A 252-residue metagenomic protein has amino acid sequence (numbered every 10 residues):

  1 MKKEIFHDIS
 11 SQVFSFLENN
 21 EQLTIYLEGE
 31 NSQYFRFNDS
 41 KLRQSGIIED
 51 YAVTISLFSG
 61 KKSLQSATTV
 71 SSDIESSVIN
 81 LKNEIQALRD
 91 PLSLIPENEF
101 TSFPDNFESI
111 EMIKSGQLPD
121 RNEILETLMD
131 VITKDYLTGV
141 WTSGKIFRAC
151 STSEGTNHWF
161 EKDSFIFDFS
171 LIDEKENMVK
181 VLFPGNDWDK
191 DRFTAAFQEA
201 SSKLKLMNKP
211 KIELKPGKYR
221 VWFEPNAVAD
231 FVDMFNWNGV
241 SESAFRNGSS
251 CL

Functional and structural regions predicted by a protein language model:
M1-N31, Q44-T142, D189-P216, N247-S249: Alpha/propeptide regions of enzymes that mature by internal proteolysis
E30-S32, G60-S63, E174-E176, N226-V228: Short, glycine-/Ser/Thr-/acidic-enriched flexible segments
F35-S40, A149-T152: Short Pro/Gly-enriched beta-strand edge/turn motifs at strand-loop
F37, Q65-S72, N177-D187: Short amphipathic beta-strand/extended segments with alternating polar/hydrophobic composition
S143-L252: Active-site-adjacent "lid" and substrate-binding segments of diverse enzymatic cores
